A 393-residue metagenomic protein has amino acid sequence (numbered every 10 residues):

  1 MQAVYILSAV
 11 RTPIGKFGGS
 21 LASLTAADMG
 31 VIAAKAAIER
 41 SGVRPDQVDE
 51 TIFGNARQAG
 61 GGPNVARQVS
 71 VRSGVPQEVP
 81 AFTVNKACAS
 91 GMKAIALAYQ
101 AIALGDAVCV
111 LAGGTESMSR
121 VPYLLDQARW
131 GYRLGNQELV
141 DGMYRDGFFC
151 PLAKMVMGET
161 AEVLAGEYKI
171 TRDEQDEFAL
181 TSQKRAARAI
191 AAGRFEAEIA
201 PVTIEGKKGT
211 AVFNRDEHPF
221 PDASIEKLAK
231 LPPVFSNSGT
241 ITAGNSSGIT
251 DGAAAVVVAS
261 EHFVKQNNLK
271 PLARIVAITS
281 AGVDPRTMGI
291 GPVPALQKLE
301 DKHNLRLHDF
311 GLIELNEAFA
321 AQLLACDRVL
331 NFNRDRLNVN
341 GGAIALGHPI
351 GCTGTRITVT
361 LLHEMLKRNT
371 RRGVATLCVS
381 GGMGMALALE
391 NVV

Functional and structural regions predicted by a protein language model:
M1-G61, V65-S73, Q77-P80, T160-R172 (+4 more regions): Conserved active-site "lid/cap" helical segment
M1-L24, A36, I225-I290, P294 (+5 more regions): Condensing-enzyme catalytic core mediating Claisen C-C bond formation in acyl metabolism
R11-T12, A22-L24, M29-I32, R40 (+3 more regions): N-terminal extracellular/periplasmic Venus flytrap/periplasmic-binding protein-like
A59-N64, A211, R215, P285-P292 (+3 more regions): Short glycine/threonine-rich loop-to-helix capping motif typified by GTGT followed within a few residues by an Asp-Pro
A81-S90, N245-I249, I275, M288 (+4 more regions): Active-site nucleophile and cofactor-binding loops and adjacent substrate-binding regions of central metabolic enzymes
N85-E116, E159, A165-R194, A255-H262 (+3 more regions): Active-site-proximal alpha-helical scaffold in enzymes
C109-V163, E167: Flexible glycine-/small-residue-enriched beta->alpha junction loops that bind anionic phosphate/pyrophosphate groups
E159-E162, F195-E198, G206, V276-A345: Active-site pocket-lining segment
